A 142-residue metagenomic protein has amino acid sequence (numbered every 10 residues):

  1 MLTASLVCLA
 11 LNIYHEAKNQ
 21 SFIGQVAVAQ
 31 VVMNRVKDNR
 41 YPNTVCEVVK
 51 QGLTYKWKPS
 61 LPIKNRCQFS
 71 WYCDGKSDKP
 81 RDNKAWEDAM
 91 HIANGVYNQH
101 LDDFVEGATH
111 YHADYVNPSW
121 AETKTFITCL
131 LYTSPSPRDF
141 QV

Functional and structural regions predicted by a protein language model:
L2-L130: Catalytic glycan-binding domains that act on GlcNAc-containing polysaccharides
Y132-P137: Conserved small/polar residues in nucleotide/adenosyl-binding loops
